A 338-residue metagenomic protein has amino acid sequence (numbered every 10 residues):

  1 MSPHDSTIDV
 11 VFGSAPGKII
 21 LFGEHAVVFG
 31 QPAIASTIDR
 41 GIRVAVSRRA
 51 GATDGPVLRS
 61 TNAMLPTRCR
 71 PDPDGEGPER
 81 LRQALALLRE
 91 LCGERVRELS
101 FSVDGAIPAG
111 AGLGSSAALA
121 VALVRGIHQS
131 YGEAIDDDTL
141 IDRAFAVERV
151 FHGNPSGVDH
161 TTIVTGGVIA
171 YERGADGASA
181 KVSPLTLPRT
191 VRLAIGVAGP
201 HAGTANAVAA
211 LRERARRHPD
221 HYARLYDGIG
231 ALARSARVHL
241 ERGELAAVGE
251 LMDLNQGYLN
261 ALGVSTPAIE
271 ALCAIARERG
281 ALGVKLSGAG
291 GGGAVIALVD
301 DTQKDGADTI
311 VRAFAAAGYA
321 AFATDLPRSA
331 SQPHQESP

Functional and structural regions predicted by a protein language model:
M1-F22, V27, R43-R95, I127-E133 (+3 more regions): C-terminal nucleotide
A33: Residues that scaffold, gate, or flank divalent-cation-dependent active/transport sites
I38-R40, A111-E133: DPxDG-like acidic metal-binding loop motif
R80, S115, L119-L123, L232 (+1 more regions): Catalytic-loop motifs flanking and including active-site residues across diverse enzymes
E98, G290-G292: Glycine-rich nucleotide-binding loop
L99-A111, L282-V284: Short pre-catalytic strand/loop immediately N-terminal to key active-site residues, enriched for Gly-Thr
G112, A294-I296: Short aromatic/hydrophobic contact patches that present stacked aromatics for nucleic-acid/ligand binding
